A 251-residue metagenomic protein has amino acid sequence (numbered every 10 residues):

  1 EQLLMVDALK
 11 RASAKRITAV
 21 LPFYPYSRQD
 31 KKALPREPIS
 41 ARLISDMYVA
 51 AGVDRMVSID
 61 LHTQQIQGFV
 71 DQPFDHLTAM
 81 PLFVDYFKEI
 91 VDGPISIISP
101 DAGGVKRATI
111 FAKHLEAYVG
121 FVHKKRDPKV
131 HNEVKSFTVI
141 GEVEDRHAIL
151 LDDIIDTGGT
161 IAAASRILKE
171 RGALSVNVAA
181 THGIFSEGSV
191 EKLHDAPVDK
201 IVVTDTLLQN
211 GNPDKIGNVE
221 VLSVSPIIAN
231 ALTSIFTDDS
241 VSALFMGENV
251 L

Functional and structural regions predicted by a protein language model:
E1-L251: PRPP-associated nucleotide enzymes
